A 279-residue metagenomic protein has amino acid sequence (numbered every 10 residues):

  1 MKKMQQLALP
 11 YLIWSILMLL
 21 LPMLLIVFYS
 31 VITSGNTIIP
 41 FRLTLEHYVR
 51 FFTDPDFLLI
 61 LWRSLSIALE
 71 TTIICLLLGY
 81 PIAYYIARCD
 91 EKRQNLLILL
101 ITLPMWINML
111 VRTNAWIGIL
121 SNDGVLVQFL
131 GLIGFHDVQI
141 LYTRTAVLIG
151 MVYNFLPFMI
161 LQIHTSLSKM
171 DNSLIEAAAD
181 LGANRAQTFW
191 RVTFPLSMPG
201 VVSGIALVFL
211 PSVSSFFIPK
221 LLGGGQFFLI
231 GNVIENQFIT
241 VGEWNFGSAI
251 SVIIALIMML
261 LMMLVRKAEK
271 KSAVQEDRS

Functional and structural regions predicted by a protein language model:
M1-I26, N95, A255: N-terminal signal-anchor/first transmembrane alpha helix
M1-K3, Y48-D56, S212, F216 (+1 more regions): Interhelical loop and adjacent transmembrane-helix boundary motif in polytopic membrane transport permeases
Q6-A8, H164-A179, S248-S279: C-terminal transmembrane helix and the adjacent membrane-cytosol boundary/short C-terminal tail of inner/organellar
L9-L21, L99, L103, Y153 (+2 more regions): Transmembrane alpha-helices
L20-P55, D123, G224, S279: Short membrane-interfacial helix/loop motifs at transmembrane-helix boundaries
P22-Y29, S34-G35, V111, M159-I160 (+1 more regions): Non-cytoplasmic
N36, L45, T113-V152, A186 (+1 more regions): Membrane-interfacial helix termini and adjacent extracytoplasmic/periplasmic loops of multi-pass transporters
P55-R88: Transmembrane alpha-helix signature in integral membrane proteins
